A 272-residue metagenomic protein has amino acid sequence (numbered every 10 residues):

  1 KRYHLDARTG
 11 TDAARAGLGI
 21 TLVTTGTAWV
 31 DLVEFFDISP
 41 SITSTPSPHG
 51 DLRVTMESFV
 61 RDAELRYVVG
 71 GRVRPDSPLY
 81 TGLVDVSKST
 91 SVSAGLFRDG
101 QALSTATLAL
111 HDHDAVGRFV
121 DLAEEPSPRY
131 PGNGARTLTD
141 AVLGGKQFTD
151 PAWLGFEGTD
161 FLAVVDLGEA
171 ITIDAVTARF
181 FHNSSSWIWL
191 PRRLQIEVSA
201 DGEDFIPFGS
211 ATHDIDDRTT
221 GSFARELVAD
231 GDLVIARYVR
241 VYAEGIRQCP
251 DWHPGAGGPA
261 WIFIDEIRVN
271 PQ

Functional and structural regions predicted by a protein language model:
K1-A13, I206-D230: Extracellular carbohydrate recognition and processing domains and analogous Trp-centered ligand-binding platforms
R2-E34, I235-G255: Extracellular beta-strand ligand-recognition surfaces/modules
A7-T9, L83-K88, D230-L233: Short, flexible loop/turn segments at beta-strand junctions in immunoglobulin-like and fibronectin type III
T9, L22-T24, M56-V60, V86 (+3 more regions): Non-cytosolic beta-sheet module surface loops
A13, S58-A63, A170-I173, P191: Short proline/glycine-enriched turn/loop motifs at strand-loop junctions of beta-rich domains
E34, E64-V68, Q195-E197: Beta-strand signatures of extracellular beta-sandwich domains
I38-F161: Short, compositionally stereotyped local motifs that mark structural "simplifiers"
G145-G209, F223-Q272: Aromatic, loop-rich ligand-recognition surfaces of beta-strand-rich domains
